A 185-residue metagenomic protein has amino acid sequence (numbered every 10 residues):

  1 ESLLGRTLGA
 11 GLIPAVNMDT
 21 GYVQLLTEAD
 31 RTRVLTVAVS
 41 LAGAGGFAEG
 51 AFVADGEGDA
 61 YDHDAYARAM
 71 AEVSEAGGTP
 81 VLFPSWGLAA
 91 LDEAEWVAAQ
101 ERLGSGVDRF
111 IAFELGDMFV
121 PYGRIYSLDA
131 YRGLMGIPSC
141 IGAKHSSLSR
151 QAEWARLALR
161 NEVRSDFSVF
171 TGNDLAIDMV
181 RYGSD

Functional and structural regions predicted by a protein language model:
E1-I125: Active-site beta->alpha loop and helix N-cap motifs at the rims of alpha/beta catalytic domains
G106-D185: Catalytic alpha/beta core domains of metabolic enzymes, predominantly
